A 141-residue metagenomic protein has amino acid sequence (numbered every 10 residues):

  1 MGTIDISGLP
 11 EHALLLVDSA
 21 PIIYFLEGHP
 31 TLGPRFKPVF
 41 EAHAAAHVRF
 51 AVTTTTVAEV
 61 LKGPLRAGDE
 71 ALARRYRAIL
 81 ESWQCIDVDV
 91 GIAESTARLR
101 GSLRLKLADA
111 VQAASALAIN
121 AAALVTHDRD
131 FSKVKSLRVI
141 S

Functional and structural regions predicted by a protein language model:
M1-A51, P64-Y76: Short, well-structured N-terminal submotif of metal-dependent ribonuclease cores
M1-P10, L14, A42, A113-S141: Acidic, PIN/NYN-like endoribonuclease modules and their adjacent C-terminal/linker elements
D18, V52-T53, L105-K106, D128 (+1 more regions): Histidine- and aromatic-rich ligand-binding microenvironments
S19, T54, V90, D109-A113: Conserved glycosyltransferase catalytic-site signature
G28, T55-T56, E81-S102: Acidic catalytic patch
A45-F50, S82-Q84, N120-A123: Short active-site oxyanion
